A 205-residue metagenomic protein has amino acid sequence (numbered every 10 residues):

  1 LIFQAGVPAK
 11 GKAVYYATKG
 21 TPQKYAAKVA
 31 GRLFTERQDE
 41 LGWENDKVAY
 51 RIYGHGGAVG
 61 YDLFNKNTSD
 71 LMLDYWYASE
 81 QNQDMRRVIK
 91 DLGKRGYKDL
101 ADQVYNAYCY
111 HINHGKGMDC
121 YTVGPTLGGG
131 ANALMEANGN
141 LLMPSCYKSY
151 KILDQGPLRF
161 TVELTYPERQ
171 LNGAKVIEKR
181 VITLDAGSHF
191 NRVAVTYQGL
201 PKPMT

Functional and structural regions predicted by a protein language model:
L1-R32, R37-Q38, L63-N67, D74-Y77: Alpha-mannosidase-like glycoside hydrolase catalytic domains involved in N-glycan trimming, generalizing to other
V7-G11, K151-L158, A186, Y197-P203: A short, structured loop/turn motif at beta-sheet edges
V14-Y16, E163, R192-T196: Residues within well-ordered beta-strands of beta-sheet-rich folds
A30-T35, L41-W43, K148-Q155: Short, exposed beta-strand/loop patches in secreted or surface proteins that constitute
L41-G93: Conserved, compact domain cores that house catalytic/ligand-binding motifs in diverse enzymes and effector modules
G54, L164-E168, Y197: Short, structured patches in soluble enzyme cores that scaffold and shape functional sites
L92-G187: Extended, loop-rich substrate-binding clefts of extracytoplasmic carbohydrate-active enzymes
V176-T205: Acidic (Asp/Glu-rich), glycine- and aromatic
